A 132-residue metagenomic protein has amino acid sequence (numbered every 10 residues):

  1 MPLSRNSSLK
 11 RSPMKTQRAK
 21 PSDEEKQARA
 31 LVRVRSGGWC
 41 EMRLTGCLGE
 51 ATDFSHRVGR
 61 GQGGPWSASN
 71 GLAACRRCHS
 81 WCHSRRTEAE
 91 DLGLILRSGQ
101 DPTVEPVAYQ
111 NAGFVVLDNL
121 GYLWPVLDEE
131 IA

Functional and structural regions predicted by a protein language model:
M1-W39, R43-A51, E90, L96-A132: A boundary/linker detector
A19, D23, W66, A73: A short glycine-/small-residue-rich loop at the edge of a beta-strand within enzyme catalytic domains
G37-G38, N70-L72: Short, surface-exposed beta-edge/turn micro-motifs
T45-G49, G71-L92: Short Cys/His-centered divalent metal-binding micro-motifs
S55-H56, H79: Histidine-centered divalent metal-coordination motifs
V58-G71: Short linker/helix segments within small regulatory modules
S67, R77-S80, S98-D101: Glycine-rich loops and low-complexity Gly/Arg-rich segments that provide flexible linkers or classic glycine-based
